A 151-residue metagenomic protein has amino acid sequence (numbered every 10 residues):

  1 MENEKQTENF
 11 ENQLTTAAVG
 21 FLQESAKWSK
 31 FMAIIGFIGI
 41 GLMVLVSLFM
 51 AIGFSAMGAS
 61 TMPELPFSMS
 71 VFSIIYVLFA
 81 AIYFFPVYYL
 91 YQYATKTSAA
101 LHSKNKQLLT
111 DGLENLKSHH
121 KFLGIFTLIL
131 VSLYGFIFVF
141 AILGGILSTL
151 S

Functional and structural regions predicted by a protein language model:
M1-Q23, Q107-T110, S151: Low-complexity, intrinsically disordered extramembrane tails and loops of integral membrane proteins
N3-E4, V46-M50, T97, S103 (+1 more regions): Long, distal/terminal scaffolding or interaction modules with repetitive or compositionally biased sequence
N12, Y88-A99, I137-G144: Short helix-terminus and kink motifs of transmembrane alpha helices, predominantly at the cytoplasmic interface
E24-I40, A51, S55, V77: Hydrophobic alpha-helical transmembrane segments of small proteolipidic membrane proteins, enriched in energy-coupled
W28-V44, T97, L113-S132: Short, structured motif recognition centered on aromatic/hydrophobic residues
M43-A80, F136-S151: Membrane-helix interface segments in multi-pass membrane proteins
S70-K96: Selective recognition of hydrophobic, aromatic-rich stretches within alpha-helical transmembrane segments of polytopic
Y93-K117: Cytoplasmic juxtamembrane regions at transmembrane-helix boundaries
